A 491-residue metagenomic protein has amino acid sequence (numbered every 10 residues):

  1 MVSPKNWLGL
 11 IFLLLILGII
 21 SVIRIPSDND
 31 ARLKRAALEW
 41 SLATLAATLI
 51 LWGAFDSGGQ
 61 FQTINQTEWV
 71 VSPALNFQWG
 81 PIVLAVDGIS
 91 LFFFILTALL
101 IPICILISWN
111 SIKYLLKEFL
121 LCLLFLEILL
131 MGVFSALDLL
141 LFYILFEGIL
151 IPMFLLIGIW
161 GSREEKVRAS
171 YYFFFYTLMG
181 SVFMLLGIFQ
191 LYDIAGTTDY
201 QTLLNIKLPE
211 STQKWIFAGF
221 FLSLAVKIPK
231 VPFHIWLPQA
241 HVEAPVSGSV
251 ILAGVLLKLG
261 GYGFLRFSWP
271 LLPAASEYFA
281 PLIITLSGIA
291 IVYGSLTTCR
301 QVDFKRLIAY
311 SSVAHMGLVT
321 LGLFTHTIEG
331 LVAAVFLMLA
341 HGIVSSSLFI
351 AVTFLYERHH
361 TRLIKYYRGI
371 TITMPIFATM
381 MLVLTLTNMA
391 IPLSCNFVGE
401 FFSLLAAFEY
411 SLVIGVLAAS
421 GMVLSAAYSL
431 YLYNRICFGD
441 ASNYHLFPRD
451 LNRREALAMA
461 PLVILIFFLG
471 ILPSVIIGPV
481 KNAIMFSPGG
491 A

Functional and structural regions predicted by a protein language model:
M1-G9, V22-L121, M485-F486: Transmembrane helix-loop-helix hairpins at membrane boundaries of multipass inner-membrane proteins
M1-V2, A85, S135-L137, A195 (+4 more regions): Helix-coil boundary and interhelical linker segments in multi-pass alpha-helical membrane proteins
S3-L14, V86-T97, L140-P152, Q213-L224 (+2 more regions): Structural signature of hydrophobic alpha-helical transmembrane segments
I19-R24, I105-L106, I128-G132, L155-L156 (+9 more regions): Alpha-helical transmembrane segments of multipass membrane proteins
I20-D30, I101-K113, L155-E165, I228-V242 (+3 more regions): C-terminal ends of transmembrane helices
D28-L33, L121-Q213, T297-R362: Alpha-helical multi-pass transmembrane bundles of energy-transducing inner-membrane proteins
D56-P81, K166-R168, S181-V242, F264-L282 (+5 more regions): Juxtamembrane/interfacial segments at transmembrane-helix boundaries in multi-pass membrane proteins
S345-L348, E409, V413-D450: Predominantly late transmembrane helices and immediately cytosolic-facing juxtamembrane segments
